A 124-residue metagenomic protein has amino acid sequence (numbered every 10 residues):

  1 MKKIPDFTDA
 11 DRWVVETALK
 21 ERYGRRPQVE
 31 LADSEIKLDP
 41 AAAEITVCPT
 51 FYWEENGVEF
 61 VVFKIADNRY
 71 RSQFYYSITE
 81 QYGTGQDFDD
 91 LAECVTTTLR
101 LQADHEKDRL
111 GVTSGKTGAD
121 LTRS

Functional and structural regions predicted by a protein language model:
M1-E55, V112-T122: Negatively charged, low-complexity tracts enriched in Asp/Glu with abundant Ser/Thr
K3-F7, S77-S124: Mixed-charge, Lys/Arg-enriched low-complexity segments
T8, R12, A18-L19, E54-G83: Short aromatic-glycine-(Arg/Gly/Cys) micro-motifs in beta-strand/loop hairpins
C48-F51, F60-D67, L91, V95-T98: Generic hydrophobic secondary-structure signal
